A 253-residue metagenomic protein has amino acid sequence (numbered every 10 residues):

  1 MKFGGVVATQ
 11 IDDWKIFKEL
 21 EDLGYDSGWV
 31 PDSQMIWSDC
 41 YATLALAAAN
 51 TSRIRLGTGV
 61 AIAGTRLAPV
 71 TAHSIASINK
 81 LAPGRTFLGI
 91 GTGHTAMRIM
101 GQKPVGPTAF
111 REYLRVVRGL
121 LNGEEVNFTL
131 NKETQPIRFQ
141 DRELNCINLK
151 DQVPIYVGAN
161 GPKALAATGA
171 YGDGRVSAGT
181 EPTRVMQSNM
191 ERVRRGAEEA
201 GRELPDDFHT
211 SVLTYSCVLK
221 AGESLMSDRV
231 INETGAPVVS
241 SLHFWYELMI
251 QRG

Functional and structural regions predicted by a protein language model:
M1-I11, A61-P69, L149-N160, S216: Active-site mouth loops of central-metabolism enzymes
M1-T58, V153: N-terminal beta1-alpha1-beta2 module of alpha/beta enzyme domains
F3-V7, G28-V30, L56-G59, T86-I90 (+3 more regions): Hydrophobic faces of well-ordered beta-strands that scaffold small-molecule active sites in alpha/beta enzyme cores
T9-L20, T71-S74, A159-A167: Short, acidic/polar
K18-D22, L44-R55, I75-T86, G169 (+1 more regions): Acidic (Asp/Glu)-rich catalytic clusters
G24, A47, I78, V117 (+4 more regions): Conserved, mostly hydrophobic/aromatic
G64-S77, P104: Glycine-rich anion/phosphate-binding loops
K103-N145, M186-G253: An alpha-helical appendage that flanks or caps ligand/catalytic pockets
